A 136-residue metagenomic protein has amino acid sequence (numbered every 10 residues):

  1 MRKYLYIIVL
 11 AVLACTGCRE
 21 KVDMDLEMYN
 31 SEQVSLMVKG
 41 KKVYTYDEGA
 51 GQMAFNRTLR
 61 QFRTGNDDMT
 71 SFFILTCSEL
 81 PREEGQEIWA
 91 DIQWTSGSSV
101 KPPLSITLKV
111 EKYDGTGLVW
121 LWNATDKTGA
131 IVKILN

Functional and structural regions predicted by a protein language model:
Y4-L13: Sec-dependent N-terminal signal peptides
L13-T16, L75: Secreted/extracellular small peptides and ectodomain modules produced from precursors
C15-S35: Bacterial Sec-dependent N-terminal signal peptides
E27, S35, Y44-N56, I106-Y113: Short, exposed beta-strand/loop patches in secreted or surface proteins that constitute
G40-K41, T125: Residue-level detection of beta-strand-connecting loop/turn positions
A54-T125: Surface-exposed helix/loop patches within compact recognition domains
W122-N136: Edge beta-strand at a domain terminus
